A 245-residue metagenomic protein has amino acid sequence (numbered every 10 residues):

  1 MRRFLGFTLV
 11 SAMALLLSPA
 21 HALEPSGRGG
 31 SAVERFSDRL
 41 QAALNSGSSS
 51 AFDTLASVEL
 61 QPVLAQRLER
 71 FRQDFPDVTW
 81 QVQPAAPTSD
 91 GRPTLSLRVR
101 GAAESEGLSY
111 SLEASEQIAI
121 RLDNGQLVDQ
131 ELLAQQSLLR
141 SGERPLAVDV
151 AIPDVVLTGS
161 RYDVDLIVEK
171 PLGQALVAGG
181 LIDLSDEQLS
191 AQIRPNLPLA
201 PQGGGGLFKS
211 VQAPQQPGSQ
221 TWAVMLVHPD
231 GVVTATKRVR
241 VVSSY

Functional and structural regions predicted by a protein language model:
R3-F4, L17-A42: Short, low-complexity N-terminal intrinsically disordered segments enriched in polar/charged residues
T8-L16: Bacterial N-terminal signal peptides
E24-R28, E34, S49-A103, G107-S109: Short solvent-exposed beta->alpha transition segments
E104, L226-T236: Short acidic/polar inter-strand loop motif in beta-rich domains
Y110-L146, V232, S244-Y245: Short beta-strand edge/turn micro-motifs at domain boundaries
A114-E116, Y162, Q220: Hydrophobic core residues within well-ordered beta-strands of beta-rich domains
D149, D154-F208, A235: Contiguous segments within soluble domain cores/interaction surfaces
V211-D230: Short, aromatic- and glycine-rich surface loops/edge beta-strands on solvent-exposed regions
